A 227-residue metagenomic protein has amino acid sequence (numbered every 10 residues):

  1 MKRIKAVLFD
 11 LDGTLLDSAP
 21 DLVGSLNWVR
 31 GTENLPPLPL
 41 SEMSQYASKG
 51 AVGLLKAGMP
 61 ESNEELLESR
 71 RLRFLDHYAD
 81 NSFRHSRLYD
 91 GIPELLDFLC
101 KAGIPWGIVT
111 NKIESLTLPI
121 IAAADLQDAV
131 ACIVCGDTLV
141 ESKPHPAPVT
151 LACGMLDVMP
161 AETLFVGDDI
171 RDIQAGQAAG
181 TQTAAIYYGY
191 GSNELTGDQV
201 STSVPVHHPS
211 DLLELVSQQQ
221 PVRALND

Functional and structural regions predicted by a protein language model:
M1-K5, S41, D97-C100, E114 (+1 more regions): Asp-based, Mg2+/Mn2+-dependent phosphohydrolase catalytic module
K2-E94, A102, I113, A123: N-terminal helical cap/lid subdomain that shapes the substrate entry/recognition surface in HAD-like hydrolases
L8-D10, V109, V166-G167: Generic enzyme active-site microenvironment
G13, S82-F83, I108, G136 (+1 more regions): Short, contiguous strand/loop micro-motifs
D17, I108-T110, A185: Hydrophobic residues in well-ordered beta-strands that form the structural core
P36, P105, Q182: Residue-level detector of anion-binding/catalytic polar loops
L88, V109, E141: Residue-level marker of regulatory loop/turn positions in helix-turn-helix DNA-binding domains and in histidine
P105-V109, D125-L126: Hydrophobic, well-structured mid-protein blocks that either form specific transmembrane helices
